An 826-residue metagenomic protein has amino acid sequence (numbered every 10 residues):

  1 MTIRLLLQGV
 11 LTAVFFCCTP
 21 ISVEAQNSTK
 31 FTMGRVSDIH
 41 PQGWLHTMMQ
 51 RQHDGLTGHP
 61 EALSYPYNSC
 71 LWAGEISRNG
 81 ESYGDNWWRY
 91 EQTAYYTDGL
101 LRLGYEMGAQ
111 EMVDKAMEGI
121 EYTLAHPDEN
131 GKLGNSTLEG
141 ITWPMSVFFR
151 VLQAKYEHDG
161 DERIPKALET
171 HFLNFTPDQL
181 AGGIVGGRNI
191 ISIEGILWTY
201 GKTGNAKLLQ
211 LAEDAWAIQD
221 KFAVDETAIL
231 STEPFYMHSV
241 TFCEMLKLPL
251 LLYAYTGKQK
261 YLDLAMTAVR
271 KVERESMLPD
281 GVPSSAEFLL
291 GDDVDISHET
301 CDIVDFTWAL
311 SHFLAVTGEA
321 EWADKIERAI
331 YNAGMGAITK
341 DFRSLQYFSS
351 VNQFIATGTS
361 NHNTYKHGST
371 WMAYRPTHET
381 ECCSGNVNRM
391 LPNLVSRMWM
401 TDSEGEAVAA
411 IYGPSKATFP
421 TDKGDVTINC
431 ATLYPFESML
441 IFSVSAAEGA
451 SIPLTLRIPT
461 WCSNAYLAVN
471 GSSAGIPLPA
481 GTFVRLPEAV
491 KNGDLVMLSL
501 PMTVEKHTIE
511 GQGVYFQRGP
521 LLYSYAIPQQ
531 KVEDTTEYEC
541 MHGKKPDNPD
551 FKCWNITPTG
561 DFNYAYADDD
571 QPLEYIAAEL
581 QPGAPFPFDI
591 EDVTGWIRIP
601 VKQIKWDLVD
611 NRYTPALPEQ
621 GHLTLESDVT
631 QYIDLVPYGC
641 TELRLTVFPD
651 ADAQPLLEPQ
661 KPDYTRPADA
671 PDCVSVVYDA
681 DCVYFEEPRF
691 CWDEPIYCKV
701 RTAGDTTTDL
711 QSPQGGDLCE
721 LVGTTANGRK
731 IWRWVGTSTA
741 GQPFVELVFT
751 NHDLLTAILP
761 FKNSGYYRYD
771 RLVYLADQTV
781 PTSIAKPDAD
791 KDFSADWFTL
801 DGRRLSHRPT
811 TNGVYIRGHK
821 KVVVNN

Functional and structural regions predicted by a protein language model:
M1-Q26: Bacterial Sec-dependent N-terminal signal peptides
Q26-Q110, T142-D159, N189-K207, L211 (+3 more regions): Aromatic (Trp/Tyr) and acidic
E139-T142, F149, I164-G187: Asp-box/WD-like beta-propeller blade repeats and closely related beta-sheet repeat scaffolds
A265, D324-N332, A337-L440, P479 (+4 more regions): C-terminal beta-rich recognition modules with glycine/proline-rich loops and embedded aromatic residues
G449-A450, I458-S463, F690-E694, D705 (+1 more regions): Short proline/glycine-enriched turn/loop motifs at strand-loop junctions of beta-rich domains
C462-A489, K506-I509, G716-T724: Solvent-exposed beta-strand/loop surfaces of large extracellular or lumenal domains
T665, D669-P671, Y774-D801: Residue-level detector of functionally pivotal "anchor" positions at catalytic/ligand-binding pockets or at interdomain
V814-N826: C-terminal tail/sorting-segment detector
